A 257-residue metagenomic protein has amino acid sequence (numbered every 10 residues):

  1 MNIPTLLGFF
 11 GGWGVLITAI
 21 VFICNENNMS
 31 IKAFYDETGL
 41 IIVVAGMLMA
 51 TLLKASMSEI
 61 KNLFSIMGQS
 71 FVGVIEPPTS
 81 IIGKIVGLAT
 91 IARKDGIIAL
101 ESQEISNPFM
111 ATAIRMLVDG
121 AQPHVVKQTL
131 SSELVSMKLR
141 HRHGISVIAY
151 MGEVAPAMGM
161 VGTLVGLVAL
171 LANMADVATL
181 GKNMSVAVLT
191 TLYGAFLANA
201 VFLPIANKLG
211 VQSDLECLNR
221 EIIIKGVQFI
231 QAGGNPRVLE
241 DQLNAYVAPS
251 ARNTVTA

Functional and structural regions predicted by a protein language model:
I3-P4, G8, T18-I145, E216-A257: Large intracellular
L7-F10, L16-I31, V135-Q212: Helix-termination/interfacial motifs at the ends of transmembrane alpha-helices
